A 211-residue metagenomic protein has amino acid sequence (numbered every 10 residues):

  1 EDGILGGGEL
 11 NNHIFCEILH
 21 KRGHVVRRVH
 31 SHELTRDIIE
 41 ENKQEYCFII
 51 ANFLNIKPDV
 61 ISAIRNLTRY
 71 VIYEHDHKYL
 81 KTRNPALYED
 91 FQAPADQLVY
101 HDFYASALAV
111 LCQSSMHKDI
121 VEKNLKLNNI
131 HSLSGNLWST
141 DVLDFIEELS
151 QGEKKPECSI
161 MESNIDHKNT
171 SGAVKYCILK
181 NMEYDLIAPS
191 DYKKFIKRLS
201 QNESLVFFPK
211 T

Functional and structural regions predicted by a protein language model:
E1-N55: N-terminal pre-catalytic "stem/leader" segment of glycosyltransferase-like enzymes
R36-Q44, V60-A63, R198-L199: Short amphipathic alpha-helix with an adjacent loop that forms part of the alpha/beta core around
C47-I49, R65-P94, L111: Active-site proximal beta-strand in glycosyltransferases
N55, K78, M116-K118: Alpha-helix capping/helix-boundary segments
E89-V110, D119: Membrane-proximal helix-turn-helix segments that form the acceptor-binding/catalytic region of lipid-linked
A105-I130, N169: A short, active-site helix/loop in glycosyltransferases that binds the activated sugar's phosphate group
M116, G135-S139: Carbohydrate-associated surface elements
W138-S200: Conserved catalytic-core segment of nucleotide-activated headgroup transferases in glycan assembly
